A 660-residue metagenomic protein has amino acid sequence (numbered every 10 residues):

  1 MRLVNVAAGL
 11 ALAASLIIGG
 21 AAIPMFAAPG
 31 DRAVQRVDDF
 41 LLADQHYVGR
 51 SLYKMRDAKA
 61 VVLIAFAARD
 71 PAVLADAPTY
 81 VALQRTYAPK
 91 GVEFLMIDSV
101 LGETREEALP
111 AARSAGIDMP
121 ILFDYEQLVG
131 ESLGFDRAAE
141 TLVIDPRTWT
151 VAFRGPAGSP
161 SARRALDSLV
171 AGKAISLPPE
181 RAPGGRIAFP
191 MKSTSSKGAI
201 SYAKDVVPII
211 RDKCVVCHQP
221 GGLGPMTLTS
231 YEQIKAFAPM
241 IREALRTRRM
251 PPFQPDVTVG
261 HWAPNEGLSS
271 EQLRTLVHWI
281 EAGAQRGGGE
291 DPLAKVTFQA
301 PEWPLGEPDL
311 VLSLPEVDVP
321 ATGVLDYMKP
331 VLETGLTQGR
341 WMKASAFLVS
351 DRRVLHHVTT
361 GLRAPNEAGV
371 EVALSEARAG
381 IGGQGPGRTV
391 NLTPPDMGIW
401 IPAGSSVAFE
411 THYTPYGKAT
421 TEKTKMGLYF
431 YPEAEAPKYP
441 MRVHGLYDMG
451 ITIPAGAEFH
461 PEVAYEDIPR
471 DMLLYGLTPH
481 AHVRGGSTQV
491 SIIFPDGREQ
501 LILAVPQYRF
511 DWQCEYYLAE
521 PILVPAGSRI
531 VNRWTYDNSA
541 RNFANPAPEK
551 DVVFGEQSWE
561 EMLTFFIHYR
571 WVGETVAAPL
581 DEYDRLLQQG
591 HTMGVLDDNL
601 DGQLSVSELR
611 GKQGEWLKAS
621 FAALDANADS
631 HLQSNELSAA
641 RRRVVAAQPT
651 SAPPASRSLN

Functional and structural regions predicted by a protein language model:
F40-V61, T194-K204: A short beta-strand-turn-helix
Y53-A75: Short active-site neighborhood of thiol/selenol oxidoreductases, capturing the structured segment around
V73-A115, L122-E131: Structural microenvironment flanking redox-active thiols in thiol-disulfide oxidoreductases
A115-I117, E126-A162: Thiol/disulfide oxidoreductase modules built on the thioredoxin-like
P146, A152-G198: Thiol-/selenol-based redox modules, centered on thioredoxin-like and closely related oxidoreductase domains
L177-L336, G404-E410: Aromatic- and Gly/Pro-enriched helix-to-coil junctions and flexible linker segments
P255-W262, D291-W341, A346-L473, P479-V576: Beta-strand-centric surfaces of beta-sandwich/beta-rich domains
D597-D601, D625-D629: Acidic carboxylate motifs that coordinate Ca2+ or other divalent cations, activating on Asp/Glu
